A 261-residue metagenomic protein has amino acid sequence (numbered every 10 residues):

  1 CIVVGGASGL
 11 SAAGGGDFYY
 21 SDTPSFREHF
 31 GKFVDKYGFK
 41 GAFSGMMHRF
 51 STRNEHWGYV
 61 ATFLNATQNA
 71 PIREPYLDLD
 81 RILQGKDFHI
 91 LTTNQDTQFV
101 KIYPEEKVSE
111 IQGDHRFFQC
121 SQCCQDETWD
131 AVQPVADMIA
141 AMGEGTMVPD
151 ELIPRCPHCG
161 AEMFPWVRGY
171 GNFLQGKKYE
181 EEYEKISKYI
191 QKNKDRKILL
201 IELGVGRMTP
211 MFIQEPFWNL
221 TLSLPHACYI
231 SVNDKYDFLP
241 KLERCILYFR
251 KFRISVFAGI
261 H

Functional and structural regions predicted by a protein language model:
C1-H261: Conserved catalytic alpha/beta core of Sir2/sirtuin-type deacylases, generalized to analogous enzyme cores that bind
